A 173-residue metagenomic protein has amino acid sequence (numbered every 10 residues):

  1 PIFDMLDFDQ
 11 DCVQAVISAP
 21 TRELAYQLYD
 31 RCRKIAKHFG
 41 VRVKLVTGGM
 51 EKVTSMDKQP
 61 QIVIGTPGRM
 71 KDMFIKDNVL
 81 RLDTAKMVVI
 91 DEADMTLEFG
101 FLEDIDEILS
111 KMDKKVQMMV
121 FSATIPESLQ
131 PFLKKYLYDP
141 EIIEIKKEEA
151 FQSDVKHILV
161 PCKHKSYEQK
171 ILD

Functional and structural regions predicted by a protein language model:
P1, R69, D104-E107, Y167-D173: Well-ordered alpha-helical segments embedded in enzymatic catalytic cores
L6-D7, D113: Helix-to-beta-strand junctions that scaffold the AdoMet/dcAdoMet cofactor pocket in Class I SAM-dependent enzymes
F8-K76, D83-M87, K134, I142-I145: Conserved nucleic-acid-binding Ia/Ib motif block in the N-terminal RecA-like helicase ATPase lobe
R22-A25, M50-E51, G68-K71, D94-M95 (+4 more regions): Conserved nucleotide-binding/hydrolysis micro-motifs of P-loop NTPases
L28-D30, K34, L80-E148: Post-DEXD/H (motif II) to motif III coupling segment of the RecA-like Helicase ATP-binding lobe
V43-L45, M118, P140-E144, H157-P161: Conserved beta-strand scaffold positions in the cores of enzyme catalytic domains, especially in NTP/NDP-utilizing
F74, F151-K156: Short, charged, surface-exposed secondary-structure boundary motifs
D154-D173: Conserved interdomain hinge at the start of the Helicase C-terminal
